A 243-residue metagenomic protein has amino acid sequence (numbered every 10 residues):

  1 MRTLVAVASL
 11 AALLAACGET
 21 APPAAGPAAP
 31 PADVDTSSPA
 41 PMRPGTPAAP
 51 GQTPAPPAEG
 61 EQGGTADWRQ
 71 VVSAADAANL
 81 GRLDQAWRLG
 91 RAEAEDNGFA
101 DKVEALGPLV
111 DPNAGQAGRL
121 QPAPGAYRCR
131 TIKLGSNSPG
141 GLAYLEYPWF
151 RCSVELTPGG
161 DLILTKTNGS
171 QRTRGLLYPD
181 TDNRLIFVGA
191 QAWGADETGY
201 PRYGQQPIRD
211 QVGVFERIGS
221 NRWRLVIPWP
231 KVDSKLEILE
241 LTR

Functional and structural regions predicted by a protein language model:
M1-V7: Bacterial N-terminal signal peptides that target proteins for export
L13-A16: C-terminal motif of bacterial Sec signal peptides marking the signal peptidase cleavage site
G18-P122: Amphipathic/hydrophobic helical signal segments and adjacent flexible N-terminal regions that mediate secretion
N97, D101-A105, L109, P201-R243: Edge beta-strand at a domain terminus
G118-T181: Mid-length scaffold segments of soluble, non-membrane domains
N137-F150, F187-G213: An anionic, turn-rich surface loop/hairpin at beta-sheet edges that serves as a generic interaction/coordination patch
L162-N168, G189-A190, L225-P230: Short beta-strand segments that buttress and anchor functional surface loops
S170-L176, W193-Y200, P230-I238: Short, surface-exposed beta-strand/loop "edge" segments at domain boundaries and coil↔beta transitions
